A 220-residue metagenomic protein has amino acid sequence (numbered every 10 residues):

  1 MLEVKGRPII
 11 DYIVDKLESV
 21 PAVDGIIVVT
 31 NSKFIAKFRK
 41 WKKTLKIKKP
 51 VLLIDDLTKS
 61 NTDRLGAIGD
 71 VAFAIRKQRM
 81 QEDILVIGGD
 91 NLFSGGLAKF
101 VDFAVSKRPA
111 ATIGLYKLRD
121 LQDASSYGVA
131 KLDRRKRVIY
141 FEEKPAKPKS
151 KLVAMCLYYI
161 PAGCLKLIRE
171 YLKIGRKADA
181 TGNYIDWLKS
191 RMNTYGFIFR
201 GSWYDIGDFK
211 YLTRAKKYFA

Functional and structural regions predicted by a protein language model:
E3, R7-G88, L92: Conserved N-terminal catalytic core of the sugar/cofactor nucleotidyltransferase
Y12, S19, A36-F38, G96 (+3 more regions): Phosphate- and divalent-cation-binding pockets in alpha/beta enzyme and binding domains that engage nucleotide-derived
I27-V28, V86, A111-G114, G196: Structural beta-sheet core signal
K37, G69-F73, K99-F100, N183-Y184 (+1 more regions): Alpha-helical elements of Rossmann-like donor-binding domains used by nucleotide-donor carbohydrate transfer enzymes
N91-S94, W203: A short, conserved beta-strand element in the Rossmann-like catalytic core that flanks the donor/metal-binding loop
G95-A124: Conserved donor-nucleotide/metal-binding helix-loop-beta segment in metal-dependent transferases, i.e., the alpha-helix
V101-V105, R137-D205, F209-A220: Catalytic-core segments of class I nucleotidyltransferases/pyrophosphorylases that form NMP-activated intermediates
L132-K136: Short acidic-glycine loop/turn motifs at beta-strand connectors
